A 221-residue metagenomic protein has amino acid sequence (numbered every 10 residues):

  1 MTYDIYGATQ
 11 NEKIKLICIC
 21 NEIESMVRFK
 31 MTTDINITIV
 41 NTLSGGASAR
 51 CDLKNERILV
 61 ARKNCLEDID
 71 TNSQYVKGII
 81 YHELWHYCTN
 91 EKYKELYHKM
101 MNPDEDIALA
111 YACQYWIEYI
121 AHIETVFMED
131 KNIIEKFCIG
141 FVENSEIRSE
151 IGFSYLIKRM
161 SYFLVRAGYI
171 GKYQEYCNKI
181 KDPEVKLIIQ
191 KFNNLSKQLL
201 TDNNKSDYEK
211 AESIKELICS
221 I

Functional and structural regions predicted by a protein language model:
T2-K63, S73, L96-Y97: Auxiliary, metal-adjacent structural segments of Zn-dependent hydrolase domains
M26, Y87, E91-K92, I123-K131: Active-site catalytic microenvironments for nucleophilic, acid-base chemistry
R62-I80: Short pre-active-site segment immediately N-terminal to the catalytic Zn-binding motif
Q74, T89-Y119: Post-HEXXH active-site segment of zinc metalloproteases
Y75, I79, A112-I123, K136 (+1 more regions): Short, well-structured alpha-helical interface segments that form or flank functional binding sites
I80-T89, I120: Active-site His/Glu-centered metal-binding helix of metallohydrolases
E124-R148: Short helix/loop segments within enzyme catalytic domains that coordinate or immediately flank catalytic cofactors
V142-I221: Pan-zinc metallopeptidase signature
